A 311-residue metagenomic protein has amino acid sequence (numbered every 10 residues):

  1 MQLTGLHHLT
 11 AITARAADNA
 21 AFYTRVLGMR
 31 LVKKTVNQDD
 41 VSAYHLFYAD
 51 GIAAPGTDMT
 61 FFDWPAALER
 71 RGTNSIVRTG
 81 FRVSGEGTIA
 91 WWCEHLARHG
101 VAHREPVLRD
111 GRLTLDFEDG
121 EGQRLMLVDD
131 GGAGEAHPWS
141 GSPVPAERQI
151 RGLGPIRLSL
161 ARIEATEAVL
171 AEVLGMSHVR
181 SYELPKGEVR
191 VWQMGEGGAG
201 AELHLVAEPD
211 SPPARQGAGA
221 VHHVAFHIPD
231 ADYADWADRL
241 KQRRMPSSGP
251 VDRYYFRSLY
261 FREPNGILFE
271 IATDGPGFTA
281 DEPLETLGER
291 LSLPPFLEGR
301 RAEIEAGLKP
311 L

Functional and structural regions predicted by a protein language model:
M1-D18, I76-V83, G132-E167, V173 (+2 more regions): N-terminal beta-strand motif that seeds the catalytic metal site of vicinal oxygen chelate
M1-L68, T73-V83, A90, E94-R98 (+2 more regions): An N-terminus-focused feature that recognizes amino-terminal "leader" regions
G5-A14, P65-H95, L115-E118, R151-A161 (+2 more regions): Vicinal oxygen chelate
N19-T24, L46, L96, G122 (+3 more regions): Conserved active-site tyrosine of GNAT-family acetyltransferases
V32-T35, G87-G152, Y182-H204, R243-L311: Vicinal oxygen chelate
Y48-D50, D63, D129, A207 (+1 more regions): Residue-level signal for short segments within beta-strands and strand-turn junctions of well-structured beta-sheet
F61-A66, W139-S142, L205-S211: Short amphipathic beta-strand starts and helix->beta connectors
E147-S247, V251, E263: Surface-exposed interaction/gating patches
